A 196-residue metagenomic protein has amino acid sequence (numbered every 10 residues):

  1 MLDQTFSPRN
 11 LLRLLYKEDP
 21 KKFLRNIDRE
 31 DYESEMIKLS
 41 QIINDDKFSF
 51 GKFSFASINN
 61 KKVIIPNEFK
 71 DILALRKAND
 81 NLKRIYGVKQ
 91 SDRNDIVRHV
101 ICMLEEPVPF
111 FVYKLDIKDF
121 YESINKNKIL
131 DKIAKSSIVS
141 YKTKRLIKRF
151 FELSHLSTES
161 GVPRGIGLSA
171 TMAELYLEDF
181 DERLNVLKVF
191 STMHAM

Functional and structural regions predicted by a protein language model:
M1-A56: Non-catalytic, polymerase-adjacent accessory regions of viral genome-replication enzymes
N10, K22, D31-S34, K38 (+5 more regions): Exposed alpha-helical structural elements
L14, N26, E35-I42, N81 (+4 more regions): Residues that form generic nucleotide/phosphate-binding pockets
F48-V63, K135-I147: Short N-terminal helix-initiation segments at or just after the protein's N-terminus
A56-K62, Q90-I101, K148-F151: Short, glycine/charge-rich beta-strand/loop segments that flank catalytic centers and engage negatively charged groups
I58-V88, T158-N185: Conserved pre-motif C helix in the palm subdomain of viral-like polymerases
P66-L115, D119-N125: Active-site-proximal segment of RNA-dependent polymerases
L104-A195: Conserved polymerase palm-domain catalytic core
